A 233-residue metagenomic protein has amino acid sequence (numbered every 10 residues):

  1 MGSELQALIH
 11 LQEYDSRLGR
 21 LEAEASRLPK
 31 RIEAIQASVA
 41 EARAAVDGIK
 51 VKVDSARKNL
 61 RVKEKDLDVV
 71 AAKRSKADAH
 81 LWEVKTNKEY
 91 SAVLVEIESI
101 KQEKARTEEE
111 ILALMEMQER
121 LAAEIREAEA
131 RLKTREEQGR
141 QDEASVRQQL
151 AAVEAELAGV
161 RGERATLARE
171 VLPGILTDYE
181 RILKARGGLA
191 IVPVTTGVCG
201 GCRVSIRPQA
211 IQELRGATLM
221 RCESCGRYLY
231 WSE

Functional and structural regions predicted by a protein language model:
M1-D54, I125-D142: Short, charge-rich amphipathic alpha-helices with coiled-coil/heptad character
Q36, E64, S91-E98, Q118 (+1 more regions): Short, charged, amphipathic alpha-helical segments
D66-A77: Extended, amphipathic, non-transmembrane alpha-helical segments
I100-L121, L167: Amphipathic alpha-helical coiled-coil segments
G139-G200: Coiled-coil termination/hinge junctions
C199, C222-C225: Short cysteine-rich clusters marking metal-coordination/redox-active sites
I206, L229: Cys/His-rich microdomains that often coordinate metals
Q212-T218: Short linker/helix segments within small regulatory modules
